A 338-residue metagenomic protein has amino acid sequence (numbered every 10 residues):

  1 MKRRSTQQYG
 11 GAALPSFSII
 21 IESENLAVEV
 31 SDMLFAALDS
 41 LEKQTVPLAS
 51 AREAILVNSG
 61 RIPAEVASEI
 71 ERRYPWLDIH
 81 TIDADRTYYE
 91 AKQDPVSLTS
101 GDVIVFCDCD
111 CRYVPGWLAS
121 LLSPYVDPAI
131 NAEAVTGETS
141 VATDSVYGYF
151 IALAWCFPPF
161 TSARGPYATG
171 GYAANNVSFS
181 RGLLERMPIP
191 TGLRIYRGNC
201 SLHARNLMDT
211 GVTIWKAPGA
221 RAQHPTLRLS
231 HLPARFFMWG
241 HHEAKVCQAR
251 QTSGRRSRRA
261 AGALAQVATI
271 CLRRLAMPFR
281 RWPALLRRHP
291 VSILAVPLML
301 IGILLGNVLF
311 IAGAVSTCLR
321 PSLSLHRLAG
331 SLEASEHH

Functional and structural regions predicted by a protein language model:
A36-S50: Short, acidic, metal-binding catalytic loop of nucleotide-sugar glycosyltransferases
I82-T99, L202: Glycine-rich, basic loop-to-helix element that forms the pyrophosphate-binding segment of sugar-nucleotide handling
I104: Short aromatic/hydrophobic "clamp" motif used to bind/position activated sugar donors
G116-Y149: Conserved donor NDP-sugar-binding/catalytic core segment of glycosyltransferases
E138, I214-R221: Catalytic beta-strand/loop signature of glycosyltransferases that borders the donor
F160-F179, R194-Y196: A recurrent flexible, glycine/aromatic-enriched loop bordering the glycosyltransferase active site that acts as
I195-R205: Acidic donor-binding loop at a coil-to-helix junction in glycosyltransferase catalytic cores that engages
Q223-G306: Active-site-adjacent helix/loop segment of glycosyltransferases that harbors family-specific signature motifs
